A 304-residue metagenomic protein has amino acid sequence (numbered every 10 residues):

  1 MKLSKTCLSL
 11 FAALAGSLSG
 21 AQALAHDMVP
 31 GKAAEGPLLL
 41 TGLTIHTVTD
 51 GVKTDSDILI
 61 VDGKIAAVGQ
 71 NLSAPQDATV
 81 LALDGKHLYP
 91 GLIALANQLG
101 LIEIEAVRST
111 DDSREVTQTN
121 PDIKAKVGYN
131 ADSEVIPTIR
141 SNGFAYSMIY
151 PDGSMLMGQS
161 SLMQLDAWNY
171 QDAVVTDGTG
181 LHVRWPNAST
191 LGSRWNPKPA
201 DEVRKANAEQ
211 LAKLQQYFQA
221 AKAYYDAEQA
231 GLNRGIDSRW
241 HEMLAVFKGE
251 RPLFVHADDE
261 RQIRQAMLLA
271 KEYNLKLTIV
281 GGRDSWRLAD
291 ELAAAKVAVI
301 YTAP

Functional and structural regions predicted by a protein language model:
M1-L10: Bacterial N-terminal signal peptides that target proteins for export
G16-G20: N-terminal signal peptide c-region/cleavage motif recognized by signal peptidases
A23-T44: Short N-terminal segments immediately surrounding and downstream of signal-peptide cleavage
P30-K32, I45, T49-Y89: Histidine-rich, glycine-flanked metal-binding segment
K86-N142, S147-Y150: Metal-associated gating/positioning segment near the N- to mid-region
N142-L277: Polyanionic/metal-chelating signatures
A270-K276, A293-I300: Glycine-enriched alpha-helix->loop->beta-strand junction motifs that scaffold or abut catalytic
G282-D284, T302-P304: Short, acidic/turn-prone active-site loops that include or flank metal/cofactor- and phosphate-binding residues
